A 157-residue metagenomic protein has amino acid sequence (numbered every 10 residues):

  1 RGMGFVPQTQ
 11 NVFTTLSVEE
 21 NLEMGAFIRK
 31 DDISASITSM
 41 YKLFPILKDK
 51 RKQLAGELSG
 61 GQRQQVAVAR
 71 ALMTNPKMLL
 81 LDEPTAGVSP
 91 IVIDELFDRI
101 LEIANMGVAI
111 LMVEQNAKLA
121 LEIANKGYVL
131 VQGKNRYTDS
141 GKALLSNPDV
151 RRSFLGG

Functional and structural regions predicted by a protein language model:
V18-A35, L43-K48, D139, G157: ABC-type ATPase nucleotide-binding domains, specifically the catalytic core motifs of the NBD
L54-L58: Conserved ABC ATPase signature
A71-L72: ABC ATPase C-loop
N75: Conserved catalytic motifs of ABC-family nucleotide-binding domains
L79-E83: Catalytic Walker B motif of ABC-type/P-loop ATPase nucleotide-binding domains
I93-M106: Helical segment within the ABC ATPase nucleotide-binding domain
E122-G127: Conserved catalytic segment of ABC-fold P-loop ATPases
